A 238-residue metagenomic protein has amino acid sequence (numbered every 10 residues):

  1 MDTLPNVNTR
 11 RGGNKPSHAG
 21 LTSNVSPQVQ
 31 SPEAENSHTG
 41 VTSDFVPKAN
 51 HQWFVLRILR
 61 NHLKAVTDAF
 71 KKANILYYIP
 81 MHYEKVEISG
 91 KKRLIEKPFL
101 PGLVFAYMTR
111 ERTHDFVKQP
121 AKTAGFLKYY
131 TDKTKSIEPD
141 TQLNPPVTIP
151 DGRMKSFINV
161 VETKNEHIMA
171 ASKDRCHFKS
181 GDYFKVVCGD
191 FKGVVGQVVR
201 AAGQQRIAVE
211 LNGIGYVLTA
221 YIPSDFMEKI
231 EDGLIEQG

Functional and structural regions predicted by a protein language model:
D2-Y183, V199-R200, A208-I230, L234-G238: Acidic-enriched and Gly/Ser
G189, A201-R206: Short, conserved beta-turn/loop elements at beta-strand boundaries and strand-helix junctions
G189-F191, G215: Glycine-centered tight beta-turn/hairpin loop motif at sheet-sheet or coil-to-beta transitions
G193-A201: Short beta-strand-centered aromatic/proline hotspots
V194, Q205, L218: Residue-level signal for beta-strand positions within conserved beta-sheet cores that form or flank
